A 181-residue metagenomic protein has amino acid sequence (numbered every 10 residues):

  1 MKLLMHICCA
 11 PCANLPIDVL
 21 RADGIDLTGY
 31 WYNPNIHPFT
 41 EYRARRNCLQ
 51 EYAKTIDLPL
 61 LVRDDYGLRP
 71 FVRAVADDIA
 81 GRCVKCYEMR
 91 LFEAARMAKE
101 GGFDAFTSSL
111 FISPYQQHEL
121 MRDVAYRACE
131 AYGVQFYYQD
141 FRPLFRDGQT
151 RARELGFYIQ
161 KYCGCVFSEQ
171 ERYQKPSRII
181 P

Functional and structural regions predicted by a protein language model:
M1-P181: Nucleotide-activated chemistry modules centered on ATP-dependent adenylation/adenylyltransferase
